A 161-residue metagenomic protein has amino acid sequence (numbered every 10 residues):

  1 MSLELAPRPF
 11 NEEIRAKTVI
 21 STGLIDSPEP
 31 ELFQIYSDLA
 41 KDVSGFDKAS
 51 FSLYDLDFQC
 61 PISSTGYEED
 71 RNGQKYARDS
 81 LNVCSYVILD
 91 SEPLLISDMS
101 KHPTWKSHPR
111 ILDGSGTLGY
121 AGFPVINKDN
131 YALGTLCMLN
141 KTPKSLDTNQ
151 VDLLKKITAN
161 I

Functional and structural regions predicted by a protein language model:
M1-Y76: Intrinsically disordered, low-complexity terminal regulatory regions
A16, S27, D42-V43, R78-L81 (+3 more regions): Domain-wide signal for the mature, well-folded portions of proteins, strongly enriched in nucleus-encoded organellar
K48, C84, G122, T135: Short hydrophobic/aromatic beta-strand element in the GNAT-like acyltransferase core that lines or flanks the acyl-donor
Y54-C60, E69-L118: Regulatory sensory and allosteric helical modules in signal-transduction proteins and certain transcription factors
L118-N127: A short, aliphatic-rich beta-strand micro-motif
A132: Glycine-rich acetyl-CoA-binding "A-motif" of GNAT/NAT acetyltransferases
T135-K144: Short beta-strand-to-loop transition segments that serve as allosteric relay/switch motifs in sensory/regulatory domains
L146-I161: Amphipathic alpha-helical "output/dimerization" segments
